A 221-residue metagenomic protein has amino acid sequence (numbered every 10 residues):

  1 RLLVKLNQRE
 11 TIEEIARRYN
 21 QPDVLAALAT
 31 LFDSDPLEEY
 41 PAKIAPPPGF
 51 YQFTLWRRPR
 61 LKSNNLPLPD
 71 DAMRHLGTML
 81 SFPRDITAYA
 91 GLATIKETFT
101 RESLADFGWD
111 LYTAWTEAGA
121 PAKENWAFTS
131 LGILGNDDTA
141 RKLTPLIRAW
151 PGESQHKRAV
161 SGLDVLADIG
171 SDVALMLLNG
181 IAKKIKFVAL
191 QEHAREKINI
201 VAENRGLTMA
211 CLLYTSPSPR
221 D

Functional and structural regions predicted by a protein language model:
R1-R18, P151-L207: Extended alpha-helical scaffolding segments
L3-G152: Extended repeat-based scaffolds of very large eukaryotic assembly and lipid-transport proteins
T139-K142, V165-A167, K197, P219: Generic hydrophobic/packing signal
Y214-D221: Conserved small/polar residues in nucleotide/adenosyl-binding loops
